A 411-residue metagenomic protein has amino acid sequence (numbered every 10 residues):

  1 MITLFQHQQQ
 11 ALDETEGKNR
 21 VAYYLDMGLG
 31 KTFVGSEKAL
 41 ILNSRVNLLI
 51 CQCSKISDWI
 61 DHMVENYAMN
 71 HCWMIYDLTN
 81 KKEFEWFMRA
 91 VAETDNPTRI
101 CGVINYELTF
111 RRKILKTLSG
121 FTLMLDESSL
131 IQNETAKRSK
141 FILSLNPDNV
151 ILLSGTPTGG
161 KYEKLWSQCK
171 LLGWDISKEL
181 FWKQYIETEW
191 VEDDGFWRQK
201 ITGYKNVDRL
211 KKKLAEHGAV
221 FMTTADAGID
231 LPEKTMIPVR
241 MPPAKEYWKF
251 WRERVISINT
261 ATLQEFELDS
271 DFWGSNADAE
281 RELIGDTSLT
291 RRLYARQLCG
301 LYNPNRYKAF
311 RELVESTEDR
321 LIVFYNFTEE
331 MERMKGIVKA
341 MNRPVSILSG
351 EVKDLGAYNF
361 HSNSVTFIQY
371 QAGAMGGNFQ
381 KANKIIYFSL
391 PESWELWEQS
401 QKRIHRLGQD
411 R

Functional and structural regions predicted by a protein language model:
M1-Y24: Conserved pre-motif I regulatory segment
K18-K38: Walker A/P-loop
V34, N43-E65, G160-K164, N326-E329: Conserved Walker A/P-loop ATP-binding site and its immediately adjacent core in helicase/helicase-like ATPase domains
R45-V46, K81-E85, R89-A92, T122 (+2 more regions): Conserved P-loop NTPase motor "coupling/switch" region that bridges the ATPase
K55-K81, L172-I176, N342: Conserved helix-turn-beta segment of the N-terminal RecA-like "Helicase ATP-binding" lobe in SF1/SF2 helicases
E83-T122: Conserved helix/coil segment N-terminal to the catalytic DExD/H
N105, Q132, M331, P344-R411: Conserved RecA-like P-loop NTPase helicase motor core
D226-A340: Conserved helicase/translocase motor-coupling segment
